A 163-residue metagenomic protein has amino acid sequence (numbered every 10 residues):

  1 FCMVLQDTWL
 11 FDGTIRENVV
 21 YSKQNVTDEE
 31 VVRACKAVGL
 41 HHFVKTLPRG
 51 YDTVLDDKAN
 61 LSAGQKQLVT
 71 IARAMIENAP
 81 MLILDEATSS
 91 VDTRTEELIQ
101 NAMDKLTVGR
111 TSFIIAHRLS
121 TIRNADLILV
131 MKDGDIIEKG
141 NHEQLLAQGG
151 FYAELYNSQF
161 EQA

Functional and structural regions predicted by a protein language model:
F1-D7, I15-N18, A34-V38, D52-G150: ABC-family ATPase nucleotide-binding domain "signature/switch" substructure
W9, K23-Q24, L40, F160: Activation segment of ePK-like protein kinases, specifically the conserved APE
F11, V44, P48-L55: Signature (C-motif/LSGGQ) region and adjacent switch/coupling loops of ABC-type ATPase nucleotide-binding domains
V20-D28: ABC-type ATPase nucleotide-binding domains, specifically the catalytic core motifs of the NBD
E29-P48: Conserved ABC ATPase "signature" region
A147-A163: C-terminal boundary and immediately downstream tail of ABC-type ATPase nucleotide-binding domains
